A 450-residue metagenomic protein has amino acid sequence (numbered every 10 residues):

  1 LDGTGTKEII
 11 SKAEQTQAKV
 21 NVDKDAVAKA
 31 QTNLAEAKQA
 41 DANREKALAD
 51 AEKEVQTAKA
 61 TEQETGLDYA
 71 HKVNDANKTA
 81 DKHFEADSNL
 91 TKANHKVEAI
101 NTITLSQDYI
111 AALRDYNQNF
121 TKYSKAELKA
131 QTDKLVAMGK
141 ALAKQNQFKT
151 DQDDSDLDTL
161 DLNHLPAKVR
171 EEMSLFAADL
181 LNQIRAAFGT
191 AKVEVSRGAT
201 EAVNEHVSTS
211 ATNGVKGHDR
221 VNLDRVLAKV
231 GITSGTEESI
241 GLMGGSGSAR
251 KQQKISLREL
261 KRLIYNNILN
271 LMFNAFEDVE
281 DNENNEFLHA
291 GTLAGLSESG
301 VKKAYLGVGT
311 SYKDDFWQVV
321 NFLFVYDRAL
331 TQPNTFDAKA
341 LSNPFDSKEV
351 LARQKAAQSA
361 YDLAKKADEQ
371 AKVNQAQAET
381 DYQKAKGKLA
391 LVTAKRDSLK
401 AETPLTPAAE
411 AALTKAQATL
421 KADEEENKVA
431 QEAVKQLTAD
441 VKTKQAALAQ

Functional and structural regions predicted by a protein language model:
L1-I100, N343-Q450: Long, non-membrane, amphipathic alpha-helices that form coiled-coils
G5, S124, S248-I264, D337 (+2 more regions): Alpha-helix capping and helix-coil boundary motifs
H83, D87, T91-T236, H289-A290 (+1 more regions): Short, well-ordered surface patches within globular domains
E85, K92, K96-I103, R225-A329: A well-ordered secondary-structure block
Y116, K129-L135, G139, L263 (+2 more regions): Long, compositionally biased, charged low-complexity segments
K313-A352: Extracellularly exposed regions in secreted/surface proteins, prominently low-complexity, repeat-rich
